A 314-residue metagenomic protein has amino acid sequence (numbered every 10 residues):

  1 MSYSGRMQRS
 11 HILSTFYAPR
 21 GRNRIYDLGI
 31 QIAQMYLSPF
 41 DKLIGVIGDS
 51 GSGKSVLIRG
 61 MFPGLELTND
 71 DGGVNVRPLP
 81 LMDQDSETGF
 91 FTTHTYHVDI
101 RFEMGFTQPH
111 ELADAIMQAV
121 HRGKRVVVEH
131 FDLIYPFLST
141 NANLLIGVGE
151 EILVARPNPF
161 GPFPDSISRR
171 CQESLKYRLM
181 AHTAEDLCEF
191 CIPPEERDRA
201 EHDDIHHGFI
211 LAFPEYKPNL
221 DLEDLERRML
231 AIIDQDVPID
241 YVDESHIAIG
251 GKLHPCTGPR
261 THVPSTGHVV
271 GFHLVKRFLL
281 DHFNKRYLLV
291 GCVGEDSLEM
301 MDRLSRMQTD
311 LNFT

Functional and structural regions predicted by a protein language model:
S2-P39: N-terminal pre-Walker A segment at the start of P-loop NTPase domains
L43: Walker A (P-loop) ATP-phosphate-binding motif of ABC ATPase nucleotide-binding domains
V46: Hydrophobic anchor at the beta1->P-loop junction of P-loop NTPases
S50: The conserved Walker
S55-T68: A conserved segment at the C-terminal end of the G1
N69-D132: Conserved nucleotide-sensing/catalytic segment adjacent to the nucleotide-binding pocket in NTP-handling enzymes
M117-L175: Replace "adjacent to P-loop NTPase cores in ATP/GTP-dependent enzymes" with "adjacent to NTP-binding cores
D165-T314: Active-/binding-site microenvironments in catalytic and ligand-binding cores
